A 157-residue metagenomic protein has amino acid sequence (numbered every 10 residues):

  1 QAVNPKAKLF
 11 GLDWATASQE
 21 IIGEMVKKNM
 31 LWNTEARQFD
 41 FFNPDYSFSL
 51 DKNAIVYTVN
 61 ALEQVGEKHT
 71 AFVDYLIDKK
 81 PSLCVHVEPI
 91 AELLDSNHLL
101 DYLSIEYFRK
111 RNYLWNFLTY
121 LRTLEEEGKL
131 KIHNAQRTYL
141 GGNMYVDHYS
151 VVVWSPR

Functional and structural regions predicted by a protein language model:
Q1-P44: Class I SAM-dependent methyltransferase SAM/SAH-binding core
A2-N4, L50-D51, Y75-K80: Short, conserved loop/helix-junction motifs that constitute active-site signature segments in enzyme catalytic cores
N43-K52: Short amphipathic alpha-helix with an adjacent loop that forms part of the alpha/beta core around
N53-K68: A short SAM/SAH-binding and catalytic strip from SAM-dependent methyltransferases
Q64-K79: A short, conserved alpha-helix within the catalytic core of class I
K80-D95: Conserved beta-strand signature within the Rossmann-like core of class I S-adenosyl-L-methionine
L99-E127: Conserved Class I S-adenosyl-L-methionine
N134-R157: Core SAM-dependent methyltransferase catalytic element
